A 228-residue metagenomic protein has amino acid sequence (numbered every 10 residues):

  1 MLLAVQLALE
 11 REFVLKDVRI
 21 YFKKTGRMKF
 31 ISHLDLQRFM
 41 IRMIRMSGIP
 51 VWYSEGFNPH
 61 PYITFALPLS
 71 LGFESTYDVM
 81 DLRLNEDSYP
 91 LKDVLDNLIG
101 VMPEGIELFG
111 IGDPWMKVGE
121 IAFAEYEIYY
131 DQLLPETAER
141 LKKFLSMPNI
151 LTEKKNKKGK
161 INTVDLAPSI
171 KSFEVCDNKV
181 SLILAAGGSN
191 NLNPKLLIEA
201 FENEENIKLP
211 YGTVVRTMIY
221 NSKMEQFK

Functional and structural regions predicted by a protein language model:
M1-F13: N-terminal amphipathic/basic-hydrophobic helices that include classical n-h-c signal peptides and signal-anchor
K16, Y21-K23, I31, D35 (+1 more regions): Extended, well-folded interaction surfaces typified by the phenylalanyl-tRNA synthetase beta subunit core
F22-K24, L82-S88, I128-L134, L182-A186: Short beta-strand-to-loop capping motifs
W52-L84, W115-K117: Short, charge-patterned binding micro-sites
T76-Y129: Ordered, amphipathic secondary-structure segments that act as subunit-interaction surfaces in large macromolecular
K92-M102, A138-M147, L197-I198: Short amphipathic alpha-helices in soluble, non-transmembrane regions that often serve as interface/regulatory elements
S146-K228: Core RNA-modification/binding signature centered on pseudouridine synthases
